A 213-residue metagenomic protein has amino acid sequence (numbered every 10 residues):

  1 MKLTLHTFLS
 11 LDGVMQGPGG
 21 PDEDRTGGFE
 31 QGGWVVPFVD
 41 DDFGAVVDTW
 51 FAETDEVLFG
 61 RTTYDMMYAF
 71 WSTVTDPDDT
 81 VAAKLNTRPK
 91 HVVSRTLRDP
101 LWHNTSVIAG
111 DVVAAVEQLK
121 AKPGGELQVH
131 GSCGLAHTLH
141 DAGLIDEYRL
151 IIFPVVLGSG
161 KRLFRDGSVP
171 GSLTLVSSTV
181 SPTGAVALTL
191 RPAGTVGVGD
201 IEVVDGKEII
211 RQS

Functional and structural regions predicted by a protein language model:
M1-L144, P154-S213: Portal/gating segments that form or line small-molecule/metal binding sites
E147: A short helix-turn-beta junction within AAA+ P-loop NTPase domains corresponding to the substrate/partner-engaging
